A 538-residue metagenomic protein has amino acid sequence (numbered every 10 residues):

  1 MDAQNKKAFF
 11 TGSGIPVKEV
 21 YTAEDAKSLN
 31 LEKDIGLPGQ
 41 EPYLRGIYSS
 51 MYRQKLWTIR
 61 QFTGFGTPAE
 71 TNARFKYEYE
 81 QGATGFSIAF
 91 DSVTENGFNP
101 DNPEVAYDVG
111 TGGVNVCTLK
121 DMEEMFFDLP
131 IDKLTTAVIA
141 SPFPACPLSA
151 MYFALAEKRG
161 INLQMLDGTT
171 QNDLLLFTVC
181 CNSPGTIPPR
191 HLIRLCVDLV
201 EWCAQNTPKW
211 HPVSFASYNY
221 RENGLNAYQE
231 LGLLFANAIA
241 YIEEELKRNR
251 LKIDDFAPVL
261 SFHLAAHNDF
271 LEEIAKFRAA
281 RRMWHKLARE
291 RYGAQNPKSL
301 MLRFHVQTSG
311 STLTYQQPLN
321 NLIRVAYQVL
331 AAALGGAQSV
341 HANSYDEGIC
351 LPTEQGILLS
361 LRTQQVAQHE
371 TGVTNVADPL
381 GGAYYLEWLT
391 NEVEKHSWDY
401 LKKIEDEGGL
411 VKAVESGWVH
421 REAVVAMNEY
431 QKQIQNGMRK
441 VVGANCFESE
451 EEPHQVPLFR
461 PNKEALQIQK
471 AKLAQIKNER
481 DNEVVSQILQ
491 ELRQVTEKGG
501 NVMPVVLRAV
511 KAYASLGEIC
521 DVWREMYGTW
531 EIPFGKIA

Functional and structural regions predicted by a protein language model:
M1-E272, R291-A294, K298-H305, A333 (+3 more regions): Catalytic alpha/beta active-site cores
D2-S28, G36-Y43, T353-E354, R362-Q365 (+1 more regions): Flexible, glycine-rich loop/tail regions that form catalytic "lids" or insertion modules at the edges of active sites
P38, G66-A73, V116-K120, F143-A150 (+15 more regions): Conserved active-site and cofactor/substrate-binding residues in soluble primary-metabolism enzymes
Y52-K55, I131-K133, V306-S309, P379-G381 (+2 more regions): A short alpha-helix capping/helix-coil boundary motif
T84, F127-I131, A154-N162, V197-K209 (+15 more regions): Generic secondary-structure signature for well-ordered alpha-helical cores
D108-T111, V138, G224, F270 (+5 more regions): Residues at structural and domain junctions
P130-T135, N162-Q164, D173-L174, P188 (+12 more regions): Poly-acidic low-complexity segments
A216, G232-Y241, S261-G443: Active-site capping/gating regions of soluble enzymes
